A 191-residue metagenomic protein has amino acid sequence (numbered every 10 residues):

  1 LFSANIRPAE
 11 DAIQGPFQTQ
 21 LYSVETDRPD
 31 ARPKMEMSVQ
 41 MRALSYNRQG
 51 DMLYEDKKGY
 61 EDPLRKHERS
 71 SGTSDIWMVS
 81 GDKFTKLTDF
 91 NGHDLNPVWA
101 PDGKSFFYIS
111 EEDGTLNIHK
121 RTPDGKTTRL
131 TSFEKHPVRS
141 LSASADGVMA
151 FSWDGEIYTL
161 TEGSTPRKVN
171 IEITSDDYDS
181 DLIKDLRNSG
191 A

Functional and structural regions predicted by a protein language model:
S3-Y22, T26-P29, M35-A43, G50-D75 (+5 more regions): A flexible loop/linker signature enriched in serine peptidases of the S9 family
Q40, L186-A191: Signature of short aromatic-glycine-proline-rich micro-motifs recurring in repeat-based ectodomains
N47-Q49, P101-D102, S144-D146: Residue-level detector of Asp-centered blade-edge/turn motifs that repeat once per structural unit in beta-propeller
T128: Flexible glycine/proline-rich, aromatic-decorated loop/lid segments
